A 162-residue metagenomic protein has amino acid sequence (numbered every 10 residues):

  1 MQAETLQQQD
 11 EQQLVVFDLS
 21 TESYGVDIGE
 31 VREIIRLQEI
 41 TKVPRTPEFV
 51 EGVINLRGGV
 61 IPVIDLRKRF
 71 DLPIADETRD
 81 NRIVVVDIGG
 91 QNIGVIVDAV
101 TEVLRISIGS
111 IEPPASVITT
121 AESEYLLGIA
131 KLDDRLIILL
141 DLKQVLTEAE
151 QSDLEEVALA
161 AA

Functional and structural regions predicted by a protein language model:
M1-A162: An acidic, low-aromatic, low-complexity terminal/linker signal
